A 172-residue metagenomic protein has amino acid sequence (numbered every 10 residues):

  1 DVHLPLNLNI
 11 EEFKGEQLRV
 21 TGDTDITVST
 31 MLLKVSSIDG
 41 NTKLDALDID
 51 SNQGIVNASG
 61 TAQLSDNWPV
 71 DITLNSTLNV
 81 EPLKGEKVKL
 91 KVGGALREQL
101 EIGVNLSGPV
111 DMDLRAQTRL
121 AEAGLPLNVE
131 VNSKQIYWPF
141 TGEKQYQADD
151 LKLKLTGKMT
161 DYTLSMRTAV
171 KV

Functional and structural regions predicted by a protein language model:
D1-N7, Q17-G22, T30-G40, A46-I49 (+8 more regions): Extended lipid/amphipathic-ligand handling interfaces
D25, P82, Q145-Q147: Short sequence motifs at beta-strands and strand-loop junctions characteristic of Gram-negative outer-membrane
